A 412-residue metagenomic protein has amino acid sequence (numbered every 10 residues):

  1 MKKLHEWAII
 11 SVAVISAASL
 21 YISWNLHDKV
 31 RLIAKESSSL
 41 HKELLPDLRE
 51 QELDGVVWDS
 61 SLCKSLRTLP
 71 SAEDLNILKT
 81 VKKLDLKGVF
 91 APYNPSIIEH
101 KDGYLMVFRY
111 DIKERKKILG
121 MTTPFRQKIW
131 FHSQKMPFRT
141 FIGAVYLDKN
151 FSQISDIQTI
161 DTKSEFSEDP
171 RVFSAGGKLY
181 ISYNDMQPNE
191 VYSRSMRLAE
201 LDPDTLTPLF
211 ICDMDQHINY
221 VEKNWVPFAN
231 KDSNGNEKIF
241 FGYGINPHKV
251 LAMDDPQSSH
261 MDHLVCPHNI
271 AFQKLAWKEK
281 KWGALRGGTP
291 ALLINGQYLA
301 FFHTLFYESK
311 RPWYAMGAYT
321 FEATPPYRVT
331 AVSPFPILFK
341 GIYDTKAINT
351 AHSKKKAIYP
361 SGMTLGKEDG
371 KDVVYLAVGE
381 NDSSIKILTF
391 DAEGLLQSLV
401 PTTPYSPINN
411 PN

Functional and structural regions predicted by a protein language model:
K2-I33: N-terminal signal-anchor transmembrane helix specifying type II single-pass membrane topology of secretory-pathway
S39-F90, I98-K163, S174-G283, L293-H352 (+2 more regions): Beta-rich carbohydrate-recognition and catalytic domains
Y93-S96, F166-R171, K223-V226, G287-P290 (+1 more regions): Beta-propeller and closely related beta-sheet repeat lectin domains
